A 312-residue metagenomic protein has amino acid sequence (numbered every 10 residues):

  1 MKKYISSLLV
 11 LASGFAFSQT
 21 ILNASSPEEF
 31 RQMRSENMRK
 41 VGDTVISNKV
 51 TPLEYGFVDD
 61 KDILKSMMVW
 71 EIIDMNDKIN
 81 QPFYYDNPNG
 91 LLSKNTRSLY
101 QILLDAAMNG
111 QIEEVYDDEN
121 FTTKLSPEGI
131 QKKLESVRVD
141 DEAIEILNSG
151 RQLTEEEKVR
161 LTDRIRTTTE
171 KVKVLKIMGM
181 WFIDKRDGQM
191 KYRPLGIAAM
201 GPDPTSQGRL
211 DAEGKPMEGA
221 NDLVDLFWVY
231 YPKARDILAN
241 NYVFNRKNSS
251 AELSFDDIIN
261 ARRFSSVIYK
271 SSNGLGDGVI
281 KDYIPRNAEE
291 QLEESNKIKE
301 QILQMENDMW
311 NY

Functional and structural regions predicted by a protein language model:
M1-P27: Bacterial Sec-dependent N-terminal signal peptides
S7, R166, R186-G188, E218: Residues embedded in well-ordered secondary-structure elements
V10, F17, G188, G208-D211 (+1 more regions): Short conserved micro-motifs at the rims of enzyme active sites and ligand-binding pockets
T20-I183, Y231-Y312: A domain-level signal for the mature, folded cores of soluble proteins
T162-D163, I177-R186, G201, R209 (+1 more regions): Short secondary-structure capping micro-motifs at structural edges
E170-V172, Y192-P194, V224-L226: Extracytoplasmic
D187-Q189, P194-D211, N221: Extended serine/threonine-enriched, polar tracts that run as long, contiguous segments within proteins
G214-D236: A short, surface-exposed beta-strand/turn
